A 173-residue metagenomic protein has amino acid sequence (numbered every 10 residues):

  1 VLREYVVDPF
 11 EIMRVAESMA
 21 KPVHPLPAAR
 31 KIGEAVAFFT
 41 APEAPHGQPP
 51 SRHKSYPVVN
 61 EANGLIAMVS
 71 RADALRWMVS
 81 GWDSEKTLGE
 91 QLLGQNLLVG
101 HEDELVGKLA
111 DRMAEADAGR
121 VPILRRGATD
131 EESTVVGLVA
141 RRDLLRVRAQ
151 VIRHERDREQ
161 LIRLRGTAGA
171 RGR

Functional and structural regions predicted by a protein language model:
V1-P27, V151-R173: Membrane-interfacial segments at transmembrane helix termini in multi-pass membrane proteins
F10-A20, A29-A35, S84-L92, D103-L109: Short, structural beta-strand-to-alpha-helix junction motif
L26-R52, V59, R76-G81, V99-G127 (+2 more regions): The conserved cystathionine-beta-synthase
Y56-P57, V69: ABC-type nucleotide-binding domain
V58, G64-L65: Anionic-ligand-binding alpha/beta catalytic cores of soluble enzymes and soluble regulatory domains that recognize
I66-A74, V136-L144: Short hydrophobic beta-strand motif reused across regulatory alpha/beta modules
Q95: A conserved mid-domain beta-alpha-beta active-site/ligand-binding segment of alpha/beta enzyme cores
